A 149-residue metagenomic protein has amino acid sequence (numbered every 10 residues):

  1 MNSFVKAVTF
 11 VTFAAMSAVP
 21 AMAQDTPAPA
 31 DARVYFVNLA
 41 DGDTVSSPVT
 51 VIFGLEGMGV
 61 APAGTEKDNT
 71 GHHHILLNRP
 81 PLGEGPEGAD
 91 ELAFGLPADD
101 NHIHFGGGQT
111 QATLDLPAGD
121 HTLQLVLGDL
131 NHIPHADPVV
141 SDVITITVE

Functional and structural regions predicted by a protein language model:
M1-T9: Bacterial N-terminal signal peptides that target proteins for export
V8-A18: Bacterial N-terminal signal peptides
V19-A23: Sec/Tat signal peptide C-region and signal peptidase I cleavage site
Q24-R33: Proline/serine/threonine-rich low-complexity linkers at boundaries of modular beta-sandwich domains
P27, G42, P48-E56, T65-E149: Long, low-complexity serine/threonine/glycine- and acidic-rich segments characteristic of extracellular
A32-F36, V51-I52: N-terminal small/polar-rich segments of proteins
F36-T44: Short beta-strand segments of immunoglobulin-like
V60-A61: Extracellular acidic loop/turn motifs
